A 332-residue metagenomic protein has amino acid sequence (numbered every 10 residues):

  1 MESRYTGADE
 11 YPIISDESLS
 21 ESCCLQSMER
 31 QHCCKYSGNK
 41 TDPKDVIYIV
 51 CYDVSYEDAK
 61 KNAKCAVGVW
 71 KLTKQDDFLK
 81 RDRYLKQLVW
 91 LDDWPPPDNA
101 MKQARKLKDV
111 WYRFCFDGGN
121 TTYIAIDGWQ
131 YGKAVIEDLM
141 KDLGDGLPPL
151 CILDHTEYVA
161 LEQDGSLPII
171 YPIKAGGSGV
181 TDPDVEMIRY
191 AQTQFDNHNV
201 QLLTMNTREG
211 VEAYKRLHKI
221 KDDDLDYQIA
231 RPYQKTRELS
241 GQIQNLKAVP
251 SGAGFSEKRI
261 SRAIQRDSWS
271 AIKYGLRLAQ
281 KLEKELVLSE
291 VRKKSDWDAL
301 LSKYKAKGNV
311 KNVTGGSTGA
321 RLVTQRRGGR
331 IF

Functional and structural regions predicted by a protein language model:
M1-H155, V185, L203, V211-F332: RNase H-like, metal-dependent nuclease domains and their acidic two-metal-ion catalytic environment used
I152-E209: Short alpha-helix plus adjacent loop in nuclease-associated cores
